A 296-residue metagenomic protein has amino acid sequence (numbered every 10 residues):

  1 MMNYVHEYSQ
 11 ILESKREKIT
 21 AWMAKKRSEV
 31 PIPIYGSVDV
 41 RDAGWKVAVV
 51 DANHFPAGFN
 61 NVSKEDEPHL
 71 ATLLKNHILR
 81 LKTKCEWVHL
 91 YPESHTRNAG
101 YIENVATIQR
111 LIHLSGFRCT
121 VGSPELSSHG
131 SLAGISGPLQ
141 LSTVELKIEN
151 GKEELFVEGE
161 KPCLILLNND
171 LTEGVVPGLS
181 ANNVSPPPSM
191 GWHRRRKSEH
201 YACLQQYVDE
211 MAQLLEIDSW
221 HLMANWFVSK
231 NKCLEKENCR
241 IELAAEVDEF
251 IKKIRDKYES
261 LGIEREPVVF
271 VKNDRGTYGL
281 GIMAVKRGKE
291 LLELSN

Functional and structural regions predicted by a protein language model:
M1-G130, R240-I241, D256, S260-V268 (+2 more regions): ATP-dependent carboxylate activation and anion-phosphoryl transfer catalytic cores that bind Mg-ATP to form
W45-V47, V157-C163: Active-site beta-strand-loop-beta-strand hairpin of nuclease catalytic cores that positions key catalytic residues
L90-E93, L164-D170: Acidic beta-strand-to-loop metal/phosphate-binding motif
H95-G100, L171-G174, M190-H193: Short acidic, S/G/P-rich loop/turn micro-motifs used as interaction or catalytic elements
A106-L126, Q140, S180-G191, Q206-I217: Structural alpha-beta junctions
G116-G159: A short, well-structured beta->alpha microelement
S123-S128, N168-G174: Short, polar loop motifs at secondary-structure junctions
L141-L155, G159-E160, S180, G191-N296: Active-site nucleotide/adenylate-binding loops and adjacent lid/helix of ATP-dependent enzymes
